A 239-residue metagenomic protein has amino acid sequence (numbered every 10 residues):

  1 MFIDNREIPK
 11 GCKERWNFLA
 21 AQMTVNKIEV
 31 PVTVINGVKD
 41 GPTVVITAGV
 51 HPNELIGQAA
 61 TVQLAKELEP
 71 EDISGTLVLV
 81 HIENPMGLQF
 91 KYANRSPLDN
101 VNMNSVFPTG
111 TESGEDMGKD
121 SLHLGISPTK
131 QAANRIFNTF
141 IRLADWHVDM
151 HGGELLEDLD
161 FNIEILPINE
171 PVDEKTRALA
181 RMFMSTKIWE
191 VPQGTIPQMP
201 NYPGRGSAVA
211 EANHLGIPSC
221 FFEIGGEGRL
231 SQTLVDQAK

Functional and structural regions predicted by a protein language model:
M1-K239: Structured catalytic-domain cores with a bias toward divalent-metal coordination
